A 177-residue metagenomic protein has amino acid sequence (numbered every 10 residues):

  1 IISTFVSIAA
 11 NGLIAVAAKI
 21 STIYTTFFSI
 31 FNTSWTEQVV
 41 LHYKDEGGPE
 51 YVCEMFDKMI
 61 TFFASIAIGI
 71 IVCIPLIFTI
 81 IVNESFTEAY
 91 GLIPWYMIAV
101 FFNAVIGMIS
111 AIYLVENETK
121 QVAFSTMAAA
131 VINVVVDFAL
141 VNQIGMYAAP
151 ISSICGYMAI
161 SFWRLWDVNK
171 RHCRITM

Functional and structural regions predicted by a protein language model:
I1-T22, T87-G91, M146: Interfacial/gating helices of multi-pass transporter permease domains
A10, K120, M127-F162, W166: Membrane-interface helix-loop junctions in multi-pass transport and translocation proteins
A15-A18, F56-M59, I93-Y96, V100 (+2 more regions): Residue-level recognition of transmembrane alpha-helices in multi-pass small-molecule transporters/permeases
A17, S21-F56, S110-V115: Helix-loop junctions and terminal segments of transmembrane helices in multi-pass membrane transport/translocation
F28, C53-N103, V134-N142: Alpha-helical transmembrane segments of multi-pass membrane transport and lipid-handling proteins
T33, S110-I112, I154-M177: C-terminal transmembrane helix end/exit motif
M97-A128, V168-K170: Membrane-interface junctions at transmembrane-helix termini in multi-pass inner-membrane proteins
